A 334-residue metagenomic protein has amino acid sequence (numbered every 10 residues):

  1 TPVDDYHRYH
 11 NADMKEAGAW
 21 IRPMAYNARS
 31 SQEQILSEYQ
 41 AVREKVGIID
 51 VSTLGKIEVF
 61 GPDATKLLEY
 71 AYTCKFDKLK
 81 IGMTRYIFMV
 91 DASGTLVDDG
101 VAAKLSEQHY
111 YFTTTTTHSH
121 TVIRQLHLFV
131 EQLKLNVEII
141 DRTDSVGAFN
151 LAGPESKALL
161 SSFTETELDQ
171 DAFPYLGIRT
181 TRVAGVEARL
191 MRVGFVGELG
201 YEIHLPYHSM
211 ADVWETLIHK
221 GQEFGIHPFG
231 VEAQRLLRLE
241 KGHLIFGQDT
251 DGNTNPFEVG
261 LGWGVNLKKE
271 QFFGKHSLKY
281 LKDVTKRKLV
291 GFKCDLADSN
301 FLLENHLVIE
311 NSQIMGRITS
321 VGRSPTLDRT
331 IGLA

Functional and structural regions predicted by a protein language model:
T1-Q32, I245, T250-T285, L289: Intrinsic disorder at enzyme termini
T1-V90, T95: Acidic, proline/glycine-enriched N-terminal capping motif
S37-E44, V90-D99, L133-L135, R182-L190 (+1 more regions): Short amphipathic beta-strand starts and helix->beta connectors
G47-T73, D144-S161, T285-D295: Short glycine-/aliphatic-rich beta-strand segments at the starts of folded cytosolic domains
K80-R85, S119, D169-R179, F301-L307: Glycine-centered loop/turn motifs
V101-R238, L244: Acidic, low-complexity central loop/insert segments
T254, E258-A334: Glycine-rich, small/acidic residue-mixed loop/short-helix segments
